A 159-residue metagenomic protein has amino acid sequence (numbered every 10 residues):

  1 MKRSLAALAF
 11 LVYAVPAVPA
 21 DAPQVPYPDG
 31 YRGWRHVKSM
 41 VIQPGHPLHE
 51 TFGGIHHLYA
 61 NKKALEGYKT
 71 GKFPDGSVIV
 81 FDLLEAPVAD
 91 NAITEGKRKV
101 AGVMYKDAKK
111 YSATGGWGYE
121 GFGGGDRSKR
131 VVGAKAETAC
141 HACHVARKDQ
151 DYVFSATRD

Functional and structural regions predicted by a protein language model:
M1-S4: Positively charged n-region of N-terminal signal peptides that target proteins for export
L11: Active-site bordering "gate/hinge" segments that shape substrate access to catalytic or cofactor-binding pockets
A14-A17: N-terminal signal peptide c-region/cleavage motif recognized by signal peptidases
D21-H49, E66, T70-D159: Sequence context surrounding c-type heme c attachment/ligation sites in exported
G53-A64: Short, structured beta-strand/loop micro-motifs enriched in basic residues and often containing a Trp
